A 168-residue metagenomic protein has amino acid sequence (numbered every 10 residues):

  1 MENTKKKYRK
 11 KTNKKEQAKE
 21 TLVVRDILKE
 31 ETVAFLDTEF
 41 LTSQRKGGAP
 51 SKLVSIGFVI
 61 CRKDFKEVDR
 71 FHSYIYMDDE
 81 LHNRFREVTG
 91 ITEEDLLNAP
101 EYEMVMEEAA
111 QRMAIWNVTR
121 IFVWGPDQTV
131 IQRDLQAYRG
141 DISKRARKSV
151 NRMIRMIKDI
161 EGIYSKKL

Functional and structural regions predicted by a protein language model:
E2-D64: Entry/capping segment at the start of metal-dependent catalytic domains with acidic active-site entry clusters
K19-L22, M106-A110: A generic local structural motif
D26, Q111-A114: Short, conserved, surface-exposed binding loops centered on an aromatic residue
T38, A99, V123-P126: Short His-Asn-centered micro-motif
R45-G47, N98, K167: Short, function-defining helix-loop hinge/capping sites that tune catalysis or transport
A49-I56, I60-T89, M113-L168: Metal-dependent phosphoesterase core characteristic of DEDDh/y 3'-5' exonuclease domains
V88-E108: Metal-dependent phosphoesterase signature
